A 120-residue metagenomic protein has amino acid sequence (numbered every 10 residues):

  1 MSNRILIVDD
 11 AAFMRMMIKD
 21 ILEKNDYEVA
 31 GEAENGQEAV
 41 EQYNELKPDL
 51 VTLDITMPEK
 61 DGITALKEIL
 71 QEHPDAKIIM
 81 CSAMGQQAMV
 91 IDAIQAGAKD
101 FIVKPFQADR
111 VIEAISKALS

Functional and structural regions predicted by a protein language model:
A12-G31: Two-component/phosphorelay signaling modules centered on CheY-like receiver
N35-E38, E59-T64: Acidic catalytic/metal-coordinating carboxylates
E41, I63-P74: Short amphipathic alpha-helix used as the core "switch/output" element in two-component signaling
L46-T52: Active-site beta3 strand of CheY-like receiver
P58, Q86: The feature encodes the CheY-like receiver
F106-I115: C-terminal output helix
